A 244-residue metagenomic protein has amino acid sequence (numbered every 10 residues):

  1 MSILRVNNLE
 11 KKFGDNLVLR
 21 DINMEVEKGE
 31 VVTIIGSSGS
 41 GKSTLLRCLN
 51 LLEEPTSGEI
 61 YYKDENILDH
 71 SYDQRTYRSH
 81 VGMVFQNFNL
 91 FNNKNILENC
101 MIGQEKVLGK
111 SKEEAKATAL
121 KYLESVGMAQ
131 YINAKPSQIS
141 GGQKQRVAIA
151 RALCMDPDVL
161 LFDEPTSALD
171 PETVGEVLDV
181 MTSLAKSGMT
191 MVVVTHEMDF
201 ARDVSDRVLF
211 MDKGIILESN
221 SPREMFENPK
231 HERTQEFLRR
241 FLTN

Functional and structural regions predicted by a protein language model:
S2-P222: ABC family nucleotide-binding domain
S219, R223-N244: C-terminal boundary and immediately downstream tail of ABC-type ATPase nucleotide-binding domains
